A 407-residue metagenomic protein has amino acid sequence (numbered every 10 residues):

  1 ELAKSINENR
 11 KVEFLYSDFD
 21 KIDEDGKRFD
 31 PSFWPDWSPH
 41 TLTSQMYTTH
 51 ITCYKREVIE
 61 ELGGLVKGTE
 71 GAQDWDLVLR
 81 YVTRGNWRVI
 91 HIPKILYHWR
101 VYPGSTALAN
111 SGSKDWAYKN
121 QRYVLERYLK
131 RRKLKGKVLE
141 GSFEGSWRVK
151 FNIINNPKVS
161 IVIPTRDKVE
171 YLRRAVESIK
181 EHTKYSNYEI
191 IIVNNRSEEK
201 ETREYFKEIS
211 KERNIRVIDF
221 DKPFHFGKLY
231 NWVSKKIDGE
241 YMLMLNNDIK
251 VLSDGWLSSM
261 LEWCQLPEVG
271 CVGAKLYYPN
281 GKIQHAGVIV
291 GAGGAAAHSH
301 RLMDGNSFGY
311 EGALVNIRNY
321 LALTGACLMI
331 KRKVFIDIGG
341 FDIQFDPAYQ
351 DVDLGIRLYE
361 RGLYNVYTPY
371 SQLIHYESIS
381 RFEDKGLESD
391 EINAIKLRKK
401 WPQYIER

Functional and structural regions predicted by a protein language model:
E1-F29, Y102, I249-A295: Conserved donor NDP-sugar-binding/catalytic core segment of glycosyltransferases
E1-S113, R127: Nucleotide-sugar donor-binding/catalytic module of glycosyltransferases that assemble extracellular/cell-envelope
I22, R28-E57, T69, H225-K228 (+3 more regions): A recurrent flexible, glycine/aromatic-enriched loop bordering the glycosyltransferase active site that acts as
T48, S113-N156, N280, A292-N319 (+3 more regions): C-terminal, non-catalytic tails of nucleotide-sugar-dependent glycosyltransferases
V58, G68-I95, L125, W256-M260 (+2 more regions): A short, conserved alpha-helix in the catalytic core of glycosyltransferases
D76, P157-V162, E189, D353: Cell-envelope/extracellular polymer assembly enzymes that use nucleotide-activated donors
E177-N187: Short, acidic, metal-binding catalytic loop of nucleotide-sugar glycosyltransferases
M242: Short aromatic/hydrophobic "clamp" motif used to bind/position activated sugar donors
